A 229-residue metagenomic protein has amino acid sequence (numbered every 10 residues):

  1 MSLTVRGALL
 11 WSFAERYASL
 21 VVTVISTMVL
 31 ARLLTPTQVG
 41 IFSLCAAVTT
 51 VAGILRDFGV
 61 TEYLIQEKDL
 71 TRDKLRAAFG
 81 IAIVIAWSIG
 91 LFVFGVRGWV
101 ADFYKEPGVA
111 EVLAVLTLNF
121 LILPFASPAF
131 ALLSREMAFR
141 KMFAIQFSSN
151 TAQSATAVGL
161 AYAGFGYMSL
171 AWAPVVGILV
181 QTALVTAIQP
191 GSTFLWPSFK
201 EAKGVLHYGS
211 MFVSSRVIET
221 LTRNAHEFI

Functional and structural regions predicted by a protein language model:
M1, V5, R140, A183-F228: Interhelical loop/hinge segments that connect adjacent transmembrane helices in multipass membrane
S2-R6, Y63-R72, I122-Q146, A163-M168 (+2 more regions): Membrane-interface junctions at transmembrane-helix termini in multi-pass inner-membrane proteins
L3-T23, C45, I54-G98, E111-T117 (+1 more regions): Membrane-water interface segments that mark the loop-to-transmembrane alpha-helix transition
A8-R16, A46, A82, V115-L116 (+6 more regions): Residue-level signature of transmembrane alpha-helical cores of multipass secondary-active transporters and flippases
R16, L20, A47-T50, A86 (+4 more regions): Residue-level recognition of pore/gate-forming positions within transmembrane alpha-helices of multi-pass
V24-Q38, A101-F103, G159-A163, T220-I229: Helix-terminus/linker motif at the lipid-water interface of multi-pass membrane proteins
I25-V51, A110-E111, K203-F212, I229: Interfacial/gating helices of multi-pass transporter permease domains
A110-T117, A144-G191, L206-Y208, S215: Hydrophobic alpha-helical transmembrane segments
